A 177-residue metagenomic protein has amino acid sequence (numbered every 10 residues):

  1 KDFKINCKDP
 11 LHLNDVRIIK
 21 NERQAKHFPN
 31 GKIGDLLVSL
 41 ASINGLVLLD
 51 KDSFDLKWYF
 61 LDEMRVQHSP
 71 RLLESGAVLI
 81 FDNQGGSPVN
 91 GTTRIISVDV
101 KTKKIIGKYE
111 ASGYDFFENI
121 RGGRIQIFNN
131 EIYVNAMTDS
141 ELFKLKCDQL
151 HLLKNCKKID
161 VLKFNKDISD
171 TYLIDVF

Functional and structural regions predicted by a protein language model:
K1-F177: Histidine-/acidic-rich catalytic cores in large beta-rich domains
